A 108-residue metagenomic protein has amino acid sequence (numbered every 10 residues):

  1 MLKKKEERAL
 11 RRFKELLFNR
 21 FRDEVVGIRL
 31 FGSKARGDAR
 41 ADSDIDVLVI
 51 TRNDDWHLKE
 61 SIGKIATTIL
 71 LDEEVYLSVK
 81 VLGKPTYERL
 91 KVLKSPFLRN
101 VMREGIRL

Functional and structural regions predicted by a protein language model:
M1-V26, A35-G37, A41, T51-L108: Catalytic core of pol beta-like nucleotidyltransferases
D46-V49: Short beta-strand->loop micro-motif that forms the acidic, two-metal-ion catalytic signature in nucleotide-processing
